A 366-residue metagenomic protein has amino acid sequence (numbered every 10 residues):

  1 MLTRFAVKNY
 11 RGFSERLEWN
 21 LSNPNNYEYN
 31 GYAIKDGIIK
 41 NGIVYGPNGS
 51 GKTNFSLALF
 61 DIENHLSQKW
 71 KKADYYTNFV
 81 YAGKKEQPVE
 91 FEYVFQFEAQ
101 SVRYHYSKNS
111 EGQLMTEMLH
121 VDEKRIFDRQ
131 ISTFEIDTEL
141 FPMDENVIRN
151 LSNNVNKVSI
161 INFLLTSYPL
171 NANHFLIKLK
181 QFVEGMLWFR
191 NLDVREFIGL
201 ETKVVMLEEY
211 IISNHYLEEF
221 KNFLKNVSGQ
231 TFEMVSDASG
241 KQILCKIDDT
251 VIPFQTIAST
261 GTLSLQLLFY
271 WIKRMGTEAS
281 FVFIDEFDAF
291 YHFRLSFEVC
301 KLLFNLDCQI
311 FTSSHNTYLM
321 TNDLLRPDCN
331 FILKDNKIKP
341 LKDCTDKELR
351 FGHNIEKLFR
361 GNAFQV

Functional and structural regions predicted by a protein language model:
M1-F60: Pre-Walker A-like glycine/lysine-rich segment at the N-terminus of P-loop NTPase domains
M1-R4, T277, F297-V366: C-terminal lobe/lid and adjacent interdomain/linker elements of RecA-like ASCE P-loop ATPase modules
R4-K8, E18-N20, S67-K273, K347 (+1 more regions): Phosphate-coordinating catalytic segments in nucleotide- and nucleic-acid-processing enzymes
D36-N78, L263-W271: Phosphate-binding glycine-rich loops of NTP-binding sites
T262, R294-L295: Acidic donor-diphosphate engagement hotspot in glycosyltransferases and nucleotidyltransferases that stabilizes
S280-F281: The start of beta-strands in P-loop NTPase/AAA+ ATPase cores
D285-F287: Walker B catalytic acidic pair
A289-F293: Conserved D-loop-proximal element of ABC-family nucleotide-binding domains
